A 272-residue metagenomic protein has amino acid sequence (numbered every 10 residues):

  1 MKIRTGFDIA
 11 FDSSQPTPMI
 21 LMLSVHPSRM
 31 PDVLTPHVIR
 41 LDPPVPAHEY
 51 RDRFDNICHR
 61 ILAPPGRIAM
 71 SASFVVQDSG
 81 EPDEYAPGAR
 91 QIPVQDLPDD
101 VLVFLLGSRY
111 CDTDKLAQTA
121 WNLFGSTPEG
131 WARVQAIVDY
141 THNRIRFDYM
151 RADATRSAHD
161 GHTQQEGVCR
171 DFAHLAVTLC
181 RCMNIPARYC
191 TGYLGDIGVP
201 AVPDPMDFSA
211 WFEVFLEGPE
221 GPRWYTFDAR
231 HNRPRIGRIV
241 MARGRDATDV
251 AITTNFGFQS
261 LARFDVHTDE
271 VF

Functional and structural regions predicted by a protein language model:
M1-A89: Intrinsically disordered, low-complexity N-terminal segments that are enriched in acidic
S13, V76-G80, D96-G167, L175 (+2 more regions): Secondary-structure boundary elements
L21, L41-P43, A63, D78 (+7 more regions): Generic structural "secondary-structure junction" signal
P44-A47, V94-L97, R233-R243: Short, surface-exposed linear segments at secondary-structure transitions and domain or protein termini
V45, N56, I92, S157 (+2 more regions): Residue-level signal for pocket-adjacent positions within structured domains
G66, T127, A201-P203: Glycine-centered loop/turn motifs
A86-P98: Short, His- and charge-rich active-site/binding loops that engage polyanionic ligands
D139, D171-F258: Hydrophobic/aromatic-rich core segments of domains that either
